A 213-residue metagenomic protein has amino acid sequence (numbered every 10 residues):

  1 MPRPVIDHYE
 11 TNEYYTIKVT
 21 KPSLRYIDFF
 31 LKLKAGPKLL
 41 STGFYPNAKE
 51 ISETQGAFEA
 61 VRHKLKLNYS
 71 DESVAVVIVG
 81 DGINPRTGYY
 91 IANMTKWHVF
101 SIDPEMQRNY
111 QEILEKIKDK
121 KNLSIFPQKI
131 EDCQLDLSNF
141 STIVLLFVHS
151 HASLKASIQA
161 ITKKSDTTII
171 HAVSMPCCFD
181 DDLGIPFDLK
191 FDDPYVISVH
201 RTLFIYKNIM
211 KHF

Functional and structural regions predicted by a protein language model:
M1-F213: Class I S-adenosyl-L-methionine
